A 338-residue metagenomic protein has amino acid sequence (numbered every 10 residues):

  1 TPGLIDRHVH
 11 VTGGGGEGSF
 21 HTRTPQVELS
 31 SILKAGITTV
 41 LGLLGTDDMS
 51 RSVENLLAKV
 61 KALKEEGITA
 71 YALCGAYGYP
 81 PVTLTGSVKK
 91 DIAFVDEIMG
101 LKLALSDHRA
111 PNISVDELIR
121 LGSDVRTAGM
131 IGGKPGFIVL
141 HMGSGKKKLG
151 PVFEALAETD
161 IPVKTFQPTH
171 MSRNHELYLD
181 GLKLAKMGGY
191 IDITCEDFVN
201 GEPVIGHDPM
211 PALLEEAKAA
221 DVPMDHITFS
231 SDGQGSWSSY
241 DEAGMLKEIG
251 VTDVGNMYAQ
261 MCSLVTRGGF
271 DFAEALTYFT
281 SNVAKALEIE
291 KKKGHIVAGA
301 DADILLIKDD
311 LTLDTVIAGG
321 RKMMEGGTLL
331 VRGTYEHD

Functional and structural regions predicted by a protein language model:
T1-A58: Metal-associated gating/positioning segment near the N- to mid-region
R7-R23, C74-P80, H108-N112, E290: Active-site mouth loops of central-metabolism enzymes
H8, G36, L63, H141 (+5 more regions): Divalent metal-coordination and catalytic microenvironments
I32, V60-L63, G181-L184, A217 (+1 more regions): Generic structural signal for hydrophobic
T46-A58, E66-P162, H175: Buried, small/hydrophobic-residue-enriched core segments of structured protein domains
R109, D124-S238, L246-K247: Active-site core of metal-dependent hydrolases
A219-L305: His/Asp/Glu-enriched, well-ordered alpha-helical/loop segment that forms or immediately abuts the divalent-metal
K285, H295-D338: C-terminal cap of metal-dependent C-N hydrolases
